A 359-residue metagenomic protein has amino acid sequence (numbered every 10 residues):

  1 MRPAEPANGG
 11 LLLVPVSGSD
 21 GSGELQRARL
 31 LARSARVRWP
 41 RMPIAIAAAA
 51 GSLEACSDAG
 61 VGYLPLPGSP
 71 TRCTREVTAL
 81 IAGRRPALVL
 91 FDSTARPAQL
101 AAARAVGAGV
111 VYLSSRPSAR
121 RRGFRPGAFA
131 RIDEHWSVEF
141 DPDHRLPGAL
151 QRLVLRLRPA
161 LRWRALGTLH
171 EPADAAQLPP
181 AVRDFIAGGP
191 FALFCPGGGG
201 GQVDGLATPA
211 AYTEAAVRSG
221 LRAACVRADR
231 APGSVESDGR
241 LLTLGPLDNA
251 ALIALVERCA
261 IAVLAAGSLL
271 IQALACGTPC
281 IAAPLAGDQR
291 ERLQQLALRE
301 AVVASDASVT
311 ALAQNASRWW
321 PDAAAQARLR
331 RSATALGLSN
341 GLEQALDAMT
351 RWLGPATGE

Functional and structural regions predicted by a protein language model:
P3-G21, F194: Nucleotide-activated donor-dependent transferases that construct or modify glycoconjugates
L13-Q151: Active-site and donor-binding regions of nucleotide-sugar-utilizing enzymes
R131-G198, A228-D229: A nucleotide-sugar donor-handling region in carbohydrate enzymes
Q177-C259: Donor-nucleotide binding loops and adjacent catalytic segments primarily of GT-B fold Leloir glycosyltransferases
E257-G267: Acidic donor-binding loop of glycosyltransferase active sites
L270-A316: Catalytic binding pocket for nucleotide-activated donors in carbohydrate/polymer assembly enzymes
V309, Q314-T334, P355-T357: Conserved donor-nucleotide binding/catalytic region of nucleotide-linked donor-dependent transferases
L338-E359: C-terminal alpha-helical cap of glycosyltransferases
